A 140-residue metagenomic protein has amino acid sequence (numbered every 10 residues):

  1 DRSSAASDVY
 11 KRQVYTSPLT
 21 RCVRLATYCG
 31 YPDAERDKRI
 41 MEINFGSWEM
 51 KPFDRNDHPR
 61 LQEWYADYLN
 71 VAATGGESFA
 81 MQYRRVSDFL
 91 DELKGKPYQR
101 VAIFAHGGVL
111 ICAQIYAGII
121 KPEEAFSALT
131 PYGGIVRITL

Functional and structural regions predicted by a protein language model:
D1, T16-S17, R84, F104-A105: Short beta-strand scaffold positions
D1-Y10: Single conserved hydrophobic/aromatic residue that forms the stacking wall/gate of nucleotide- or nucleobase-binding
K11-R39, E63, I115, T139-L140: Conserved histidine-centered catalytic loops in small-molecule metabolism enzymes
C29-R85: Phosphate-handling substructures
S87-G95: Generic structural signal for well-ordered alpha-helical scaffold segments
P97-G108: Generic beta-sheet signal
G107-I111, G134: GST superfamily/GST-like fold recognition
I120-L140: Domain-level recognition of soluble alpha/beta enzyme cores, biased toward histidine phosphatases/phosphomutases
